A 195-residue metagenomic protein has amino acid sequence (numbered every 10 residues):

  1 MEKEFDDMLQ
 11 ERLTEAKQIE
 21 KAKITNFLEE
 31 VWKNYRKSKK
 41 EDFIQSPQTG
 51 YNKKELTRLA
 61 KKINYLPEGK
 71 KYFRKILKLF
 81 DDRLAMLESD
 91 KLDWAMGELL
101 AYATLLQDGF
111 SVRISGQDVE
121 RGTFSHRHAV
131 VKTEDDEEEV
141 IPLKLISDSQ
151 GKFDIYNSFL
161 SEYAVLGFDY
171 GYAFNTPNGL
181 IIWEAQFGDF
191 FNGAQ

Functional and structural regions predicted by a protein language model:
M1-Q195: Flexible, glycine-rich loop/tail regions that form catalytic "lids" or insertion modules at the edges of active sites
